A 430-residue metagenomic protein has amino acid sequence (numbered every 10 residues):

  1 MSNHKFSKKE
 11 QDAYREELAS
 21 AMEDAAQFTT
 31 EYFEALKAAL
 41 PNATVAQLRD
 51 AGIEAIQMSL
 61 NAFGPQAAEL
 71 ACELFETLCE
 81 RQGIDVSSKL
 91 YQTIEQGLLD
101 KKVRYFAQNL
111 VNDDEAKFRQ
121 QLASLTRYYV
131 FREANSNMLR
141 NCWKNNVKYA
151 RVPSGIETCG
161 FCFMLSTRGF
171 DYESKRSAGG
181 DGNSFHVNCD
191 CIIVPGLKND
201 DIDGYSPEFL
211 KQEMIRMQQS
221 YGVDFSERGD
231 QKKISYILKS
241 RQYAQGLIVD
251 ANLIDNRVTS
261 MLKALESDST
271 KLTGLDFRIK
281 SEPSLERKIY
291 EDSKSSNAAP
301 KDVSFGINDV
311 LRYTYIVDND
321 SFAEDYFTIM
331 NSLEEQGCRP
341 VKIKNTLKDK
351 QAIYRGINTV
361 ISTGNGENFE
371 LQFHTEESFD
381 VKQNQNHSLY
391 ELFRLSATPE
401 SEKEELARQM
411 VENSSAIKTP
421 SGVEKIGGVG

Functional and structural regions predicted by a protein language model:
M1-A46, R132-S240, T328-N331, E335 (+3 more regions): Activation/maturation switch segments at domain boundaries
M1-N135, G229, K233-G306, A323 (+4 more regions): Charge-rich, low-complexity segments
Q120, S124, K148-P153, D181 (+4 more regions): Short, charged/polar micro-motifs that form catalytic or ligand-binding hotspots
K144-N146, L272-I279, C338-V341: A broad structural signal for short, well-ordered beta-strand segments within beta-sheet-rich domains
C159-F163, K280-D292, K350-G356: Short, solvent-exposed polar/charged micro-motifs at secondary-structure junctions
G160-F163, T259-L262, F327-M330, N358-V360: Short, well-ordered alpha-helical packing segments
V223, S267-T270, C338: Short aromatic/hydrophobic-glycine micro-motifs
A298-G430: Long beta-strand-rich cores associated with HINT superfamily self-processing modules
